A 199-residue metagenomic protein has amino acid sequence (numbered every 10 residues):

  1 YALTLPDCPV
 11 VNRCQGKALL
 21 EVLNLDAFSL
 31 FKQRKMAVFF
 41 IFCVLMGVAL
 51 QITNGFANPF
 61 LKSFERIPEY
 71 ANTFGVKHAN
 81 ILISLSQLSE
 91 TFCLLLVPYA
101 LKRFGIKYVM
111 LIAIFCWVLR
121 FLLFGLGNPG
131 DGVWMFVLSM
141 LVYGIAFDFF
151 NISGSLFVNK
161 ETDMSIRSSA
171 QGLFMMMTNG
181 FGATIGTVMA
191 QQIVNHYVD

Functional and structural regions predicted by a protein language model:
D7-F39, R66-I67: Juxtamembrane intracellular "pre-TM" segments in multi-pass secondary transporters
K32-T53, L141: Pair of pore-lining "gating" transmembrane helices in MFS-fold secondary transporters
V44-L45, V133-F149: Hydrophobic core of transmembrane alpha-helices in multi-pass small-molecule transporters, especially MFS/SLC-type
G55-H78: Short amphipathic helix-loop junctions that connect adjacent transmembrane helices in Major Facilitator Superfamily/SLC
V76-K77, T162-M175: Loop-to-transmembrane helix entry/capping segments in MFS-fold secondary transporters and related SLC/MFSD carriers
F92-I106, V194-N195: Helix-to-loop junctions at the C-terminal end of transmembrane segments in multipass secondary transporters
F115-G130: C-terminal ends and interior cores of transmembrane alpha-helices in multi-pass membrane transporters/permeases
F149-D163: Intracellular juxtamembrane helix-capping segments at the cytosolic ends of symmetry-related transmembrane helices
